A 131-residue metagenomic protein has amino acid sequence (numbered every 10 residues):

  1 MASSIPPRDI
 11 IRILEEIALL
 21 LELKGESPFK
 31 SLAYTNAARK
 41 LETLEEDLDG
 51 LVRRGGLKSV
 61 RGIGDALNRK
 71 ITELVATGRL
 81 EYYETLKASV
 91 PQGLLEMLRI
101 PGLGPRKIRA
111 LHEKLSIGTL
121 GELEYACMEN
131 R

Functional and structural regions predicted by a protein language model:
S3-T43: Double-stranded DNA-binding cores of transcription factors and transposases
S4, A33-R131: Accessory alpha-helical DNA-binding modules that contact the DNA backbone or grooves
